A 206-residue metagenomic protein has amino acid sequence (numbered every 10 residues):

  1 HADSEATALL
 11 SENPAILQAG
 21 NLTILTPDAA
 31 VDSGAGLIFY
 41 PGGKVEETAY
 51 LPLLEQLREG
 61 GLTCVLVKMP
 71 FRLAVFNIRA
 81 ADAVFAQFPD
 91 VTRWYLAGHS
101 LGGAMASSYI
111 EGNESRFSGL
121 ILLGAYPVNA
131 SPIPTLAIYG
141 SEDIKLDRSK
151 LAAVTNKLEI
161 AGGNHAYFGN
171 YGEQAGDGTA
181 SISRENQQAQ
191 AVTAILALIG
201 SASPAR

Functional and structural regions predicted by a protein language model:
S33-G42: Short beta-strand element of the alpha/beta-hydrolase
P41-V45, S141-E142: Active-site glycine-rich loops that stabilize anionic/oxyanionic intermediates across multiple enzyme folds
V45-L53: The serine-hydrolase catalytic nucleophile loop
L54-V75: Conserved alpha/beta-hydrolase
A97-A106: Gly/Ala-rich beta-loop-alpha elbow adjacent to hydrolase catalytic centers
A137-Y139: Short beta-strand/loop motif that positions the catalytic acidic residue of the alpha/beta-hydrolase fold
L146-R206: C-terminal catalytic-base region of ester-bond hydrolases, centering on the histidine of the charge-relay
